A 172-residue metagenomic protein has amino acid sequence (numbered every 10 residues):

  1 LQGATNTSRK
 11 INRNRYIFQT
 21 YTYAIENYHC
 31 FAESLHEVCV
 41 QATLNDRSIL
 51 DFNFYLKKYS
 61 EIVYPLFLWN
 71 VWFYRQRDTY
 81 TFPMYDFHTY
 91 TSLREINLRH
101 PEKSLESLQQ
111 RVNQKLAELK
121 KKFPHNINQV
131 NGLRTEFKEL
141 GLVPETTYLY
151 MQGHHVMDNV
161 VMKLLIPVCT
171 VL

Functional and structural regions predicted by a protein language model:
L1-L172: Acidic, divalent-metal-binding catalytic cores of TOPRIM and closely related two-metal-ion phosphodiester/pyrophosphate
